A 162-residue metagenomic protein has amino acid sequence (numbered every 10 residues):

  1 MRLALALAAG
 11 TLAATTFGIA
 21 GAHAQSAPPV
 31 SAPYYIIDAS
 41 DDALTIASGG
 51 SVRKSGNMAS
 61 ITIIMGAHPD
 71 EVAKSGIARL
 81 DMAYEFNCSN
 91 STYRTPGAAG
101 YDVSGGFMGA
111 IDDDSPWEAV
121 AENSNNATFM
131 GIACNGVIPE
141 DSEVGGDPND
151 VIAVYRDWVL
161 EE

Functional and structural regions predicted by a protein language model:
M1-A9: Bacterial N-terminal signal peptides that target proteins for export
R2, F17, Y84: Phosphate/pyrophosphate-binding loop motifs in nucleotide- or prenyl diphosphate-using proteins
A9, A13-A14, S60: A detector of low-complexity, intrinsically disordered, Ser/Thr/Gly/Pro/Ala-rich segments
L12-A22: C-terminal segment of classical bacterial N-terminal signal peptides
A22-E162: N-terminal secretory-pathway/extracellular module detecting exported/lumenal segments and adjacent signal-anchor/first
